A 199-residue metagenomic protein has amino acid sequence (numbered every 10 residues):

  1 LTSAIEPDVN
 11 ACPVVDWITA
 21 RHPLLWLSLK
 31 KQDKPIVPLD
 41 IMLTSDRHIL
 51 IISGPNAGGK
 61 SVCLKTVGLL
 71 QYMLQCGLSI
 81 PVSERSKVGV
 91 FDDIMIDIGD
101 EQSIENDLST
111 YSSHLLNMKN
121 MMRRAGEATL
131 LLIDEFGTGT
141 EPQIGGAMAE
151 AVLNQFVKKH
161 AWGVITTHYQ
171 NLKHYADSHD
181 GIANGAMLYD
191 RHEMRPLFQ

Functional and structural regions predicted by a protein language model:
T2-Q199: ATPase nucleotide-binding head domains, primarily ABC-like/P-loop NTPase cores
